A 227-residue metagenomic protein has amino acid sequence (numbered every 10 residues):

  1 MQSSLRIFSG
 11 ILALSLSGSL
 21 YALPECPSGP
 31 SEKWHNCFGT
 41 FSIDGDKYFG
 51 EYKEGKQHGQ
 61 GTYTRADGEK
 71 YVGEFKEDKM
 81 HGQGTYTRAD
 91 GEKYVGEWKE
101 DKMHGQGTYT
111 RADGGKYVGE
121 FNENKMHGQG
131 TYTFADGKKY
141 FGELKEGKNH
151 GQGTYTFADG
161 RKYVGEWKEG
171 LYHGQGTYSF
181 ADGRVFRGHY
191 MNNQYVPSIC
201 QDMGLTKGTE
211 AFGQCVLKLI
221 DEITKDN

Functional and structural regions predicted by a protein language model:
M1-S9: Bacterial N-terminal signal peptides that target proteins for export
S9-S17: Bacterial N-terminal signal peptides
L20-N227: Glycine/tyrosine- and acidic-biased, solvent-exposed loop/turn segments at the edges of beta-strands
